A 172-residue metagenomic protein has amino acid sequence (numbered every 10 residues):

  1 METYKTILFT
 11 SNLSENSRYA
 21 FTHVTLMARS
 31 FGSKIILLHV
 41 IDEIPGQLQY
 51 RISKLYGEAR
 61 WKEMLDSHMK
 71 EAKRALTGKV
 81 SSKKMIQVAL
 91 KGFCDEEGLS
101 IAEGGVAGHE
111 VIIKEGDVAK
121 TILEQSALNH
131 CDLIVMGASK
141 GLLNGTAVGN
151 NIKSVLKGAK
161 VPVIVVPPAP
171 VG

Functional and structural regions predicted by a protein language model:
M1-T3, G78-I134, V171-G172: Structural beta-alpha unit
E2-E71: Small/aliphatic-rich secondary-structure junction motif
Q47-Y50, L123-E124, T146-A147: Short, well-ordered secondary-structure micro-motifs
I52-Y56, N129, I152-S154: Short, hinge-like loop/turn segments at secondary-structure boundaries
G116, L133-G158, P168-G172: Glycine-rich, Arg-bearing micro-motifs that act as flexible, cationic patches
